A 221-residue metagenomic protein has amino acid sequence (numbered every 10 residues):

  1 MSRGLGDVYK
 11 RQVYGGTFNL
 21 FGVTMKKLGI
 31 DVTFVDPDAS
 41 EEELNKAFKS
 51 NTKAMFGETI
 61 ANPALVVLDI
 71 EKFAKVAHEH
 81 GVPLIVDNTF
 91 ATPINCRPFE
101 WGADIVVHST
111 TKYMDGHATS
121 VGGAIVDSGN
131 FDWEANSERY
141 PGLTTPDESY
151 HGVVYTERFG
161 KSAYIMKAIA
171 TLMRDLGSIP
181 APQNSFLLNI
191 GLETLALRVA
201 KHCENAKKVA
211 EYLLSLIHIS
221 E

Functional and structural regions predicted by a protein language model:
M1-L5, Y9, I217-E221: Single conserved hydrophobic/aromatic residue that forms the stacking wall/gate of nucleotide- or nucleobase-binding
D7, M55-E58, F73, D87 (+3 more regions): Buried hydrophobic positions in well-ordered alpha/beta secondary-structure cores of metabolic enzymes
K10-T59, K75, E79, P93: PLP-dependent aminotransferase-like
K26, H78, F99-E100, H202: Anion (oxyanion) recognition and catalysis
V32, L84-I85, V106: Hydrophobic beta-strand scaffold residues
N51, G102-I105: Glycine-enriched alpha-helix->loop->beta-strand junction motifs that scaffold or abut catalytic
I60-P83, A91-R97: Active-site core of PLP-dependent enzymes with the aminotransferase class I/II
I105-H108, M114-L216, S220: Active-site C-terminal subdomain of aminotransferase-like
